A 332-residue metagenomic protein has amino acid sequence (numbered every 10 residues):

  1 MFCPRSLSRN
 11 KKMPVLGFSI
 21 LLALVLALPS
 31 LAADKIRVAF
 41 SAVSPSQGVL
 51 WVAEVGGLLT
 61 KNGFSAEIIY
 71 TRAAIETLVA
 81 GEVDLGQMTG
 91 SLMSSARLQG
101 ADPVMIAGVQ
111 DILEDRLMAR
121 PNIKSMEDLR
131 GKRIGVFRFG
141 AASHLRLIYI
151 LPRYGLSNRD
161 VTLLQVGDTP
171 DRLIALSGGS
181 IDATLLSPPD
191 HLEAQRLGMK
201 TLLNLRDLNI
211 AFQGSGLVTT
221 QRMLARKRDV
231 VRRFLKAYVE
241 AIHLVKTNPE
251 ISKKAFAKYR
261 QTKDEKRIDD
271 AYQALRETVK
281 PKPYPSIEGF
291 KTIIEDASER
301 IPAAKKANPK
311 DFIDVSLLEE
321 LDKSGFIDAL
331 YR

Functional and structural regions predicted by a protein language model:
M1-K12: N-terminal secretory signal peptides that target proteins for export/translocation
G17-P29: Bacterial N-terminal signal peptides
D34-G178, D182-P188, T201-A211: Short, glycine-/small- and polar/acidic-enriched structural segments that line small-molecule recognition paths
F40, V109-A119, L197-K227, V231 (+3 more regions): Periplasmic-binding protein-like
G90, P121, P188-P189, Q221 (+2 more regions): Short secondary-structure boundary segments
A142-S157, V161, A237-D270, I313 (+2 more regions): Ligand-binding clefts/hinges and TM-proximal coupling segments of bilobed small-molecule sensing domains
A225-K305: Secondary-structure end/capping motifs
E295-R332: Conserved C-terminal helix/tail region of periplasmic/extracytoplasmic solute-binding proteins
